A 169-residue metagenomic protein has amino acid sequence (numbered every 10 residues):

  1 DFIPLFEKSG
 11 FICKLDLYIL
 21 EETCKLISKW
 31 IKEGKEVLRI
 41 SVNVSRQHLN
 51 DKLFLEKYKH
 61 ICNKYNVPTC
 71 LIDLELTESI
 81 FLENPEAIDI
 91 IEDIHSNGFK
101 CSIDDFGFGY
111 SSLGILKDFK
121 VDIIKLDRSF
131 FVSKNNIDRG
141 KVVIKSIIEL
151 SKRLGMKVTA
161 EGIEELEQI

Functional and structural regions predicted by a protein language model:
F2: Conserved, function-defining core regions and hallmark residues within catalytic/recognition domains
F6-G10: A conserved signal-transducing helical linker
F11-A87, G162: Catalytic core of bacterial c-di-GMP phosphodiesterases, primarily the EAL and HD-GYP domains, capturing alpha-helical
L15-Y18, G140-S146: Conserved acetyl-CoA-binding loop-helix of GNAT-fold acetyltransferases
L53, N135-R139: Short, solvent-exposed loop/turn segments at secondary-structure boundaries
K59-K134, I148-L150, L154-I169: The catalytic core of metal-dependent phosphodiesterases that act on cyclic dinucleotides
